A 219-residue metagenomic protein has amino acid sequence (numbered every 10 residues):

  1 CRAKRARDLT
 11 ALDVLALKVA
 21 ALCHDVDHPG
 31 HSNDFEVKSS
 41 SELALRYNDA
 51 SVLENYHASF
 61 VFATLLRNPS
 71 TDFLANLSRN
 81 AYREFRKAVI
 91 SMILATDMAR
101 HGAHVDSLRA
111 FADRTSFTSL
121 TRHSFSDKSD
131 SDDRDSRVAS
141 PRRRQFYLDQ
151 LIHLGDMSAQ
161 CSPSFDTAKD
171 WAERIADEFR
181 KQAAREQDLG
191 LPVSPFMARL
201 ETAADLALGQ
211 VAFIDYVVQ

Functional and structural regions predicted by a protein language model:
R2-A11, V19-Q219: Divalent metal-dependent phosphate-bond-processing catalytic cores, especially two-metal-ion Mg2+/Mn2+ enzymes that act
